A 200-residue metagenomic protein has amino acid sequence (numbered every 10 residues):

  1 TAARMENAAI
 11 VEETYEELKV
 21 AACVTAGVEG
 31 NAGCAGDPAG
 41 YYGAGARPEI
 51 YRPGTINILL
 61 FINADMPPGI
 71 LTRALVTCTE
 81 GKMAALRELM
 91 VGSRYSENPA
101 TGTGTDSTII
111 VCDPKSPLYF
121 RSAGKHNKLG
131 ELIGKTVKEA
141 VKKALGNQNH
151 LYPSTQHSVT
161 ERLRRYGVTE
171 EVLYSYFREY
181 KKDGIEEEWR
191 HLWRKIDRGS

Functional and structural regions predicted by a protein language model:
T1-S200: A structural signal for small-residue-enriched, beta-sheet-centric alpha/beta enzyme cores and oligomeric scaffold folds
